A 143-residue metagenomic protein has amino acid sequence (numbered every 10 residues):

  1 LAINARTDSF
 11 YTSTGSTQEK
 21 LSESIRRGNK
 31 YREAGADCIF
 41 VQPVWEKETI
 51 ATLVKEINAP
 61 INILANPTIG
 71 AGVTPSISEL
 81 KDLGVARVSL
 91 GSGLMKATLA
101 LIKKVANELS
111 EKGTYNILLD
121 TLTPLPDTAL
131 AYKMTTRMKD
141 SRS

Functional and structural regions predicted by a protein language model:
L1-L90, A97, N107-E108, R142: Alpha/beta enzyme core
G91-S143: Extended, intrinsically disordered, low-complexity segments
